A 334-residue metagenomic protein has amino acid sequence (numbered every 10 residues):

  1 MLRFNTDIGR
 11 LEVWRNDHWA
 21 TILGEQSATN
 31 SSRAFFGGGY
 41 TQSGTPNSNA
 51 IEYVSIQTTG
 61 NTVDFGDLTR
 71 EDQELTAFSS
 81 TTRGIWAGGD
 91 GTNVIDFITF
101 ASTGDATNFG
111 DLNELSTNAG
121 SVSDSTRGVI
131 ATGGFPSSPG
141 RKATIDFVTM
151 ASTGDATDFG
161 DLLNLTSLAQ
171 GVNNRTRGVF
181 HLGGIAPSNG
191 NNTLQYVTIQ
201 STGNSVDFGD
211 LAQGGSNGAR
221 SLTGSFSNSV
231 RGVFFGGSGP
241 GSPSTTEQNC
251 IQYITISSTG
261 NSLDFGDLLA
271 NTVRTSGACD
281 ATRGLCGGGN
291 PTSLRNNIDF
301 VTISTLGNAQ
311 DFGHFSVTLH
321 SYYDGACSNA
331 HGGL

Functional and structural regions predicted by a protein language model:
M1-L334: Polar, enzyme-active/binding microenvironments
